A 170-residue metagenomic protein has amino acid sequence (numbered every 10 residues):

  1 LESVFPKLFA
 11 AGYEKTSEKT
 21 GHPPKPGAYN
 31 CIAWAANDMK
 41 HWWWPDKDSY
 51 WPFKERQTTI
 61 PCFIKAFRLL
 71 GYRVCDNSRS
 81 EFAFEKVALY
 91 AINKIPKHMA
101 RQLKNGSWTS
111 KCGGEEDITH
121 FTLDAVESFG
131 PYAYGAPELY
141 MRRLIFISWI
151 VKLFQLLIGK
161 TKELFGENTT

Functional and structural regions predicted by a protein language model:
L1-V4: Non-catalytic, low-structured ubiquitin/UBL-interacting segments
K7-L69: Cysteine-nucleophile protease catalytic domains, especially the papain-like/related folds used in DUB/UBL proteases
Y13, Y29, Y50, Y72 (+3 more regions): Sequence-level detector for tyrosine residue identity
T20-P23, N77-R79, K97, F129: Generic structural signal for short, flexible, solvent-exposed coil/loop and linker residues
D38, D46-D48, D76, D117 (+1 more regions): Acidic-enriched, low-complexity/disordered segments with a strong bias for Aspartate over Glutamate
R56-E116: ...with weaker cross-activation on analogous glycine-rich loops/strands in unrelated enzymes
L103-T170: Active-site or metal-binding loop neighborhoods of secreted/extracellular toxin and effector enzymes
